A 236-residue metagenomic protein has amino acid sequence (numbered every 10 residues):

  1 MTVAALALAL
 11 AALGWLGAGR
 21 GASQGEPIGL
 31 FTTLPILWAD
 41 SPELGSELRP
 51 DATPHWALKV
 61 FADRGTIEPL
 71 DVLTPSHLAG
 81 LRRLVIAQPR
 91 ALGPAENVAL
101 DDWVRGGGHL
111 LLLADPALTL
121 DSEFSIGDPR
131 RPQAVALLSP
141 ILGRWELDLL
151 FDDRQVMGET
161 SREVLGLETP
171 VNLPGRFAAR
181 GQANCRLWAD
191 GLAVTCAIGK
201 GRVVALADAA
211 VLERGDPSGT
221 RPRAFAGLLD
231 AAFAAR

Functional and structural regions predicted by a protein language model:
M1-R236: Short, surface-exposed patches at the edges or C-terminal ends of soluble domains, predominantly
